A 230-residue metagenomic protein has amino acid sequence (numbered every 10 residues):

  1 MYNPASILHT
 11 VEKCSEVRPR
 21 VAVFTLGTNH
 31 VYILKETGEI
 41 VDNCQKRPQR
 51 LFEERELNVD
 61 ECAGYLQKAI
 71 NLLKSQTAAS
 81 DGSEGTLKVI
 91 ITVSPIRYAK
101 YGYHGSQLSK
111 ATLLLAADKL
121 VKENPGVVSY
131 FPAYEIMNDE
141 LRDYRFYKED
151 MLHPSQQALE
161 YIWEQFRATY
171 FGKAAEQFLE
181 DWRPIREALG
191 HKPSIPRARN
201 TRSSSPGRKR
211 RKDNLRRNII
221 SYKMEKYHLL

Functional and structural regions predicted by a protein language model:
M1-L230: Extracellular glycan-modifying ectodomains
